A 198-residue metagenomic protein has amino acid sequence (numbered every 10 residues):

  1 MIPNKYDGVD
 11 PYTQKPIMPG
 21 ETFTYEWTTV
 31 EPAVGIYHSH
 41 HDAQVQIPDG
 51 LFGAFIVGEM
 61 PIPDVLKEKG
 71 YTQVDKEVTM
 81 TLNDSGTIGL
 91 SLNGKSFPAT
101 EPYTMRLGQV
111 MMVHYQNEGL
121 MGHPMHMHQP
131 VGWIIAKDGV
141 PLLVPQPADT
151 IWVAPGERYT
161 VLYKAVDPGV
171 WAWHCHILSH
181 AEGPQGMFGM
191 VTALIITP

Functional and structural regions predicted by a protein language model:
M1-V57, M121-A154, H174-L194: Histidine- and aromatic-enriched segments that form or immediately flank copper-ligand environments
P3, A165-P168: Proline-rich low-complexity regions
T22, P32-V34, G108-V110, R158 (+1 more regions): Extracellular Ig-like/FN3 beta-sandwich strand-entry sites
W27, V113, V161: Short tryptophan-centered beta-strand motifs in secreted/extracellular beta-sheet-rich domains of glycan-recognition
T28, Y103-R106, K164: Extracellular and analogous surface-interaction loops
T29, Y115-N117, A165: Non-cytosolic beta-sheet module surface loops
F52, V57-M121, V131, A136 (+6 more regions): Edge beta-strand plus adjacent loop/short-helix module at the start of the mature soluble/periplasmic domain
L162-Y163, A172: A conserved acidic, glycine/proline-rich C-terminal tail/linker
